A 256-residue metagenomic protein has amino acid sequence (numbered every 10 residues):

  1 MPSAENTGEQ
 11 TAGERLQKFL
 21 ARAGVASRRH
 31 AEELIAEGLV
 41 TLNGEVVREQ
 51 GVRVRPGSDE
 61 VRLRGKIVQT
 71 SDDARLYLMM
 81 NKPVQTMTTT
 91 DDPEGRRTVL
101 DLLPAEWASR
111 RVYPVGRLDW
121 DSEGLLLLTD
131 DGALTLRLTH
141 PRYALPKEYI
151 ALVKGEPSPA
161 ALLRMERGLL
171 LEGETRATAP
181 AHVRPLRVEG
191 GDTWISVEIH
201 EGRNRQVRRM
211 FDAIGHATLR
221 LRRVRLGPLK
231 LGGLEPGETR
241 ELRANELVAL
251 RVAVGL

Functional and structural regions predicted by a protein language model:
P2-L256: Basic, flexible Lys/Arg- and Gly-enriched helix-loop patches that mediate nucleic-acid binding at interfaces with rRNA
